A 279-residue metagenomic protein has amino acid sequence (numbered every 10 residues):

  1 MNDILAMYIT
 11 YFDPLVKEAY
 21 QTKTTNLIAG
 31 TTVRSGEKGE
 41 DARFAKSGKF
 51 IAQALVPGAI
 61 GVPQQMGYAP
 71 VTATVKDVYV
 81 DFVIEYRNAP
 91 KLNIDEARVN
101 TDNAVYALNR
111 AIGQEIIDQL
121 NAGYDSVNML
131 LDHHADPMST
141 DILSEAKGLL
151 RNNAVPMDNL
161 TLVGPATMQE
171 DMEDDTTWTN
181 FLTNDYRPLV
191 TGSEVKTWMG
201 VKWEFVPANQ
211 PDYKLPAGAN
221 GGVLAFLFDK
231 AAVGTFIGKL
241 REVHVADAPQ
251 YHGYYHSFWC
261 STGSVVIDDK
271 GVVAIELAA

Functional and structural regions predicted by a protein language model:
M1-P70, V272-L277: N-terminal "assembly arms/tails" that initiate or stabilize quaternary assembly in self-assembling proteins
A52-L55, D171-D174, V265-I267: Short helix/loop capping segments that flank catalytic or ligand/cofactor-binding pockets
Y68-K91: Short acidic, glycine/tyrosine-flanked loop/strand segments centered on an H-E-D-like triad
Y86-V155, E276-A279: Alpha-helical scaffold segments that mediate packing/assembly in large oligomeric complexes
Y124-S193: Extended, solvent-exposed, turn-rich assembly/linker loops in the middle of proteins
E194-A246: Glycine/small-residue-rich hydrophobic helix-like segments
E242-A279: Extended, compositionally biased alpha-helical segments that mediate assembly or anchoring
